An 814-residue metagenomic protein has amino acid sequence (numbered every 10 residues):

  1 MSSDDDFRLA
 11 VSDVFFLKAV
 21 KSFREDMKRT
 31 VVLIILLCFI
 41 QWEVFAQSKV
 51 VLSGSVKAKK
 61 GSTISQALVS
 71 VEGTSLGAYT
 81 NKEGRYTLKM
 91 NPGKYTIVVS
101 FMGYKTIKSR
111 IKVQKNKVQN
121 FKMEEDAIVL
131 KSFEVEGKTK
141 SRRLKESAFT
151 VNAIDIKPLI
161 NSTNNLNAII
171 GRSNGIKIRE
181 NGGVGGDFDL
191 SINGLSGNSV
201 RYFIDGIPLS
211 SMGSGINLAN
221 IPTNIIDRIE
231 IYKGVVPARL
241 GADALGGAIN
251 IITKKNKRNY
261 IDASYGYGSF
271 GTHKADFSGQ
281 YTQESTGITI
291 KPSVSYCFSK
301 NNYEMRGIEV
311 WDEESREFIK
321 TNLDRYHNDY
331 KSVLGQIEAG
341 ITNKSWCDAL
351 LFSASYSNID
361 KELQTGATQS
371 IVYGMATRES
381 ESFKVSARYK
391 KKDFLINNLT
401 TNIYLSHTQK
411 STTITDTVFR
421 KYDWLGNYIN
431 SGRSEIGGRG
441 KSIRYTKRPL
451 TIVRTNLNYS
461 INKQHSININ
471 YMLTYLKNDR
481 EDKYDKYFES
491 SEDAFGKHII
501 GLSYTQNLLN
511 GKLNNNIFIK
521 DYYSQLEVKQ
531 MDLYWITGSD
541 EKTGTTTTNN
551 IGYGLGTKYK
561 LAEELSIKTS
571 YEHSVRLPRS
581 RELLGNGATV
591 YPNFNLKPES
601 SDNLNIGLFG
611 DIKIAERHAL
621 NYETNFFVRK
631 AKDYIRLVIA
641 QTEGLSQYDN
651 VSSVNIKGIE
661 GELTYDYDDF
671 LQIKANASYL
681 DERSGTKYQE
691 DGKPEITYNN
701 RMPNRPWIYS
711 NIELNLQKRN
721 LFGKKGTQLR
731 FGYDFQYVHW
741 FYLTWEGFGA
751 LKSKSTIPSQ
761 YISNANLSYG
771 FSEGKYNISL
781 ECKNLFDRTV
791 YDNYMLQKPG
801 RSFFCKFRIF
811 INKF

Functional and structural regions predicted by a protein language model:
K57-K59, L68-E72, S100-Y104, Q114-P158: Short, acidic, small-residue-rich periplasmic hinge/interaction motif at the N-terminus of Gram-negative outer-membrane
T87-K89, I207-G234: Short acidic/polar hinge/loop motifs at secondary-structure boundaries that mediate gating or recognition
K117-K122, S132, L166-I169, G186-S191 (+7 more regions): N-terminal periplasmic accessory domains that precede and gate Gram-negative outer-membrane beta-barrel machines
N167-P208: Extracytoplasmic beta-strand/coil segments of soluble accessory domains associated with Gram-negative outer-membrane
G266, S285-Q369: Periplasmic-side early beta-strands and strand-to-turn transitions of outer-membrane beta-barrels
I337-I359, R378-G538, K542-G554, K558-E563 (+4 more regions): Face-selective signature of the C-terminal outer-membrane beta-barrel domain
K560, K568-E572, E599-K657, S678 (+1 more regions): Membrane-embedded beta-barrel scaffold of Gram-negative outer-membrane proteins
N621, N625-K630, D649-Y742: Gram-negative outer-membrane beta-barrel transporters
